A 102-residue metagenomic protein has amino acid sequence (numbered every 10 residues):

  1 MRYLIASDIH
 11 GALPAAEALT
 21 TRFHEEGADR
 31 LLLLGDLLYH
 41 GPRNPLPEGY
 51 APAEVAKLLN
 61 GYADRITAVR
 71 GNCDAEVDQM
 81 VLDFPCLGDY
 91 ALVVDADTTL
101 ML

Functional and structural regions predicted by a protein language model:
R2-A96: Core catalytic region of metal-dependent phosphoesterases/phosphodiesterases, especially metallo-beta-lactamase-like
D97-L102: Short, intrinsically disordered, charge-balanced linker/junction segments flanking boundaries in proteins
